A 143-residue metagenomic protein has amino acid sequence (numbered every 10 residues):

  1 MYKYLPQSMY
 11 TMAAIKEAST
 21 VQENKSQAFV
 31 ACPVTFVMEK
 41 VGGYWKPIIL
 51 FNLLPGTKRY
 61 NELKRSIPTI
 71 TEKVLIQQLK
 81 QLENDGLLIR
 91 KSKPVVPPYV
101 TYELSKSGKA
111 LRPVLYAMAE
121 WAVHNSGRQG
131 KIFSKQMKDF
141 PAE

Functional and structural regions predicted by a protein language model:
M1-V41: N-terminal leader segment of winged-helix/HTH proteins
A28-V74, T101, I132: N-terminal helix-turn-helix DNA-binding core of bacterial DNA-binding proteins
P47, D85, V114-Q129: Alpha-helical linker/hinge and terminal dimerization helices associated with HTH transcriptional regulators
T57, K64-P97: Canonical helix-turn-helix DNA-binding module
K91, G130-K131: Short, hydrophobic secondary-structure boundary micro-motifs
P94-A117: Basic, amphipathic "hinge/linker" alpha-helix immediately C-terminal to the N-terminal HTH DNA-binding motif
K131-E143: Exposed, interaction-prone assembly regions rather than primary DNA-binding/catalytic cores
